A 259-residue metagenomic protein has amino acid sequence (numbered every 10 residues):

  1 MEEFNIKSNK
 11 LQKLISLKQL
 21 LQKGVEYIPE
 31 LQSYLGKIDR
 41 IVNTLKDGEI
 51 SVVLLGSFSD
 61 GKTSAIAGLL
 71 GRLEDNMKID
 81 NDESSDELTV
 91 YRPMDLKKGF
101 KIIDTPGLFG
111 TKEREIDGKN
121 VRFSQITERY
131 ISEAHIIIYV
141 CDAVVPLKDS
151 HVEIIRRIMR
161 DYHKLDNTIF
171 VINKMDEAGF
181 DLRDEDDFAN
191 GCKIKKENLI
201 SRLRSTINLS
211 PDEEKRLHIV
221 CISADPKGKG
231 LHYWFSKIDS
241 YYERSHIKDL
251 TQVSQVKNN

Functional and structural regions predicted by a protein language model:
M1-P106, G110: Conserved G1/Walker A P-loop phosphate-binding module
L54, Y139, F170-I172, C221: Structural beta-sheet core signal
K98-K101, H135-I136, N167-T168: Loop/turn-to-beta-strand initiation segments
L108, I131-E153, K174-L182: Conserved Switch II/interswitch segment of TRAFAC-class P-loop GTPases
L108-K119, E185-G191: Flexible beta-alpha connector loops of hexameric P-loop NTPases
E115-V145, R157-K164: Inter-motif core of Ras-like GTPase G domains
Y162-T168, E214-L217: A short helix->loop->beta-strand "cap" motif at the edges of active sites that frequently abuts
D176-N258: Canonical P-loop GTPase G-domain recognition
